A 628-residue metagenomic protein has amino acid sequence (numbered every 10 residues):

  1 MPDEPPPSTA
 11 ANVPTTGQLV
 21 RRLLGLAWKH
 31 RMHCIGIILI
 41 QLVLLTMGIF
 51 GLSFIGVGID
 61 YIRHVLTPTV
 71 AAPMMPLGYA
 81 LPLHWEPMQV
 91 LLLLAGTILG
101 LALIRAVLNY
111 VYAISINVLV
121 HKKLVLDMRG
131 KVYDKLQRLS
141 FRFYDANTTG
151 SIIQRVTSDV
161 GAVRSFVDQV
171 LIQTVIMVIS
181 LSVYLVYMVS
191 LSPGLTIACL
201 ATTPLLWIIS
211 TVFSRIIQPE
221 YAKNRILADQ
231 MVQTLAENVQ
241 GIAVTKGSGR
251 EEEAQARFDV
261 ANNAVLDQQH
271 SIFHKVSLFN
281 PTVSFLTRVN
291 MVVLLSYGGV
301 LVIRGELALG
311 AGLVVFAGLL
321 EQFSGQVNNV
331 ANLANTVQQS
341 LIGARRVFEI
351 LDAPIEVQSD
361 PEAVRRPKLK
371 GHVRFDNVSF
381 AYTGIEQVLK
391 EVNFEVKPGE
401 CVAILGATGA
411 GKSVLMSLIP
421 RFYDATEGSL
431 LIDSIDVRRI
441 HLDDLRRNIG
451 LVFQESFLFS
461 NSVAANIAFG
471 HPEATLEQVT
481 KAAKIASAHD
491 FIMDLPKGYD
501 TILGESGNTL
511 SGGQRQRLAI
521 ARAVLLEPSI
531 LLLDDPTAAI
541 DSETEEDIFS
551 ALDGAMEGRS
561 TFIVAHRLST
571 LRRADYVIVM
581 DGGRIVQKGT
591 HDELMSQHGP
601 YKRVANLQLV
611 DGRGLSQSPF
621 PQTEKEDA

Functional and structural regions predicted by a protein language model:
S8-T16, M47-R63, T97-T149, I153-T157 (+9 more regions): Juxtamembrane helix-loop junctions of ABC transporter transmembrane domains
T16-R31, I152: A short amphipathic helical element positioned immediately N-terminal to and/or at the very start of a transmembrane
W28-M32, F141-R142, S158-V167, L171 (+8 more regions): An intracellular "coupling" helix at the cytosolic face of ABC transporter transmembrane type-1 domains
K29, H33-V43, I104, Q169-N224 (+2 more regions): Transmembrane helices of ABC transporter permease
I35-L108, V189-G194, V292, G305-E306 (+1 more regions): Transmembrane helix-loop-helix hairpins at lipid-water interfaces of multipass membrane proteins, especially the type-1
L136, F258, V347, F375-N377: Conserved catalytic Walker-motif region of ABC-type ATPase nucleotide-binding domains
Y187-P204, K275-R345, I350-L351: Helix-loop-helix
S359-D360, R366-A628: ABC-type nucleotide-binding domain
